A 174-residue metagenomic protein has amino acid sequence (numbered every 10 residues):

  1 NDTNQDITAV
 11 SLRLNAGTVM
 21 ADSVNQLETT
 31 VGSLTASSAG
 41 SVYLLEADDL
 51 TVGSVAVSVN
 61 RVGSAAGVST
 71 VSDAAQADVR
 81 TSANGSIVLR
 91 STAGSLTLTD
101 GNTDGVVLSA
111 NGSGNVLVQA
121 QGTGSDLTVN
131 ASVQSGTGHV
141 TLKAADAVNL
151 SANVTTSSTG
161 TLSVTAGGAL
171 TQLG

Functional and structural regions predicted by a protein language model:
N1-G174: Extracellular lectin-like interaction modules
